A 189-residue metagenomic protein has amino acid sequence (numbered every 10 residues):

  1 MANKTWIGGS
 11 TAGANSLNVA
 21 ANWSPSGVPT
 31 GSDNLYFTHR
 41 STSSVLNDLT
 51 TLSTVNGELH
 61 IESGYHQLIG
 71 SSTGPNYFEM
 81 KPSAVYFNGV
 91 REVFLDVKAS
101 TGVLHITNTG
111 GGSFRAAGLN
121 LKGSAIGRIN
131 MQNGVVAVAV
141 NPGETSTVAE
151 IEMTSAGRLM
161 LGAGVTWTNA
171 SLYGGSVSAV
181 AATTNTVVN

Functional and structural regions predicted by a protein language model:
M1-N189: Extracellular beta-sheet-rich ligand-binding/adhesion modules
